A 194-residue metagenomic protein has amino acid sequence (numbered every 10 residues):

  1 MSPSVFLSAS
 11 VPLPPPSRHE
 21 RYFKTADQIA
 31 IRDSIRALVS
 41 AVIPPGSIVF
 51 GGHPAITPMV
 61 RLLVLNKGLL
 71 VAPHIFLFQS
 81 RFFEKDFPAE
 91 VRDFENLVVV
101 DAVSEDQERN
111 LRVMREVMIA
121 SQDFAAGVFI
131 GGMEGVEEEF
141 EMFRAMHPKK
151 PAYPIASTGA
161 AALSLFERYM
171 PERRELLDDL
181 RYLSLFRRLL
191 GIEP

Functional and structural regions predicted by a protein language model:
M1-V5: Extreme N-terminal starter segment of soluble prokaryotic enzymes
S8-P194: Acidic/glycine-enriched connector segments
